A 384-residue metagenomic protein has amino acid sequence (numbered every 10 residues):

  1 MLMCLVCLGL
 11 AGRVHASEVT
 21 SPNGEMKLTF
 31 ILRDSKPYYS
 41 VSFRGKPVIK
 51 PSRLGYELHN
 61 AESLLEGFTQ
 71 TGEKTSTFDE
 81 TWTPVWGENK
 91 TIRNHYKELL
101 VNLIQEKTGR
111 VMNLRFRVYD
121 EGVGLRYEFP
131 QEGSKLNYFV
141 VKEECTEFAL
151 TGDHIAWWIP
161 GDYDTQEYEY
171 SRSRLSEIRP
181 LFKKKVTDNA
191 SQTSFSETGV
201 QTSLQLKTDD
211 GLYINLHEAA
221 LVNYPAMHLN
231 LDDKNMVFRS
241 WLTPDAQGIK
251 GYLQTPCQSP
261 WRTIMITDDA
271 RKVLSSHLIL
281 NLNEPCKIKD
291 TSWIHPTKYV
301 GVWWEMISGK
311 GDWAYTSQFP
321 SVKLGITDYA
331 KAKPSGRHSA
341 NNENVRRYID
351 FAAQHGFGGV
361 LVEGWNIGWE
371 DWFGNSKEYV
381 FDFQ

Functional and structural regions predicted by a protein language model:
M1-G9: Bacterial N-terminal signal peptides
G12-A16: Boundary at the C-terminal end of the N-terminal hydrophobic targeting segment
E18-K289: N-terminal accessory beta-strand-rich subdomains and adjacent acidic, glycine-rich linkers that precede catalytic cores
M265, V302-W304, G364: A cross-domain feature marking catalytic cores of carbohydrate-active enzymes and several ubiquitous metabolic/repair
D268-A270, E305-I307, I367: Short, glycine-/Ser/Thr-/acidic-enriched flexible segments
S276, E284-T291, W304-Q318: Conserved mixed alpha/beta catalytic, RNA-binding, or beta-rich assembly cores of soluble enzyme, regulatory
H295: Phosphate/adenylate-binding glycine loop and adjacent helical scaffold
Y299, G311-Q384: Substrate-binding cleft of carbohydrate-active enzyme catalytic domains
